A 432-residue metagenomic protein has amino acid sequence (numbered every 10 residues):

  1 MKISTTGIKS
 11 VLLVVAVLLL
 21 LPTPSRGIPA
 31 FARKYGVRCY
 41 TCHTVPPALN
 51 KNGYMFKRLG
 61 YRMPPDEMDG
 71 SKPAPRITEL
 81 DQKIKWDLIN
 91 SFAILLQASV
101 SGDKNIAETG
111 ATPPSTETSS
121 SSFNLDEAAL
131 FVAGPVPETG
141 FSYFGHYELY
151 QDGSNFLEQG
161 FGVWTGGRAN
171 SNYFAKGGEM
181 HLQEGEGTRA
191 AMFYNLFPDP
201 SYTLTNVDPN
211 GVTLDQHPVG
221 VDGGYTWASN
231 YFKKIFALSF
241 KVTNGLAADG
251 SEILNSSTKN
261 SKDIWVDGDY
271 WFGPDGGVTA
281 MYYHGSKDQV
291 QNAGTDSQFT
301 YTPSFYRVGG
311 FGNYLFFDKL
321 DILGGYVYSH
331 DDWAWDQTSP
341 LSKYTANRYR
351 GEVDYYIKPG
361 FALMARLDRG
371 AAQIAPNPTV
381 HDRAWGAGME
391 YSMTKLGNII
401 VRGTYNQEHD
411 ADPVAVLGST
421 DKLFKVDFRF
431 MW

Functional and structural regions predicted by a protein language model:
G36-P47: The canonical Cys-X-X-Cys-His
R38, M389-M393, N398, S419-W432: Outer-membrane beta-barrel "beta-signal"
N50-K51, D87-G245, N260-K262, G268-A280 (+2 more regions): Outer membrane beta-barrel
V100-G110, Q151-N155, Q183-G187, S229-Y231 (+9 more regions): Gram-negative outer-membrane beta-barrel proteins
S119-A128, S154-E158, D215-V219, N260-I264 (+4 more regions): Residues that define the transmembrane beta-barrel architecture of outer-membrane proteins
A129-F131, F161-V163, D222-G224, D267-D269 (+5 more regions): Outer-membrane beta-barrel architecture
K233-I235, K259-I374: Detector for outer-membrane/organellar transmembrane beta-barrel domains, recognizing the amphipathic beta-strand
R348-E408: Outer membrane beta-barrel transmembrane domains
